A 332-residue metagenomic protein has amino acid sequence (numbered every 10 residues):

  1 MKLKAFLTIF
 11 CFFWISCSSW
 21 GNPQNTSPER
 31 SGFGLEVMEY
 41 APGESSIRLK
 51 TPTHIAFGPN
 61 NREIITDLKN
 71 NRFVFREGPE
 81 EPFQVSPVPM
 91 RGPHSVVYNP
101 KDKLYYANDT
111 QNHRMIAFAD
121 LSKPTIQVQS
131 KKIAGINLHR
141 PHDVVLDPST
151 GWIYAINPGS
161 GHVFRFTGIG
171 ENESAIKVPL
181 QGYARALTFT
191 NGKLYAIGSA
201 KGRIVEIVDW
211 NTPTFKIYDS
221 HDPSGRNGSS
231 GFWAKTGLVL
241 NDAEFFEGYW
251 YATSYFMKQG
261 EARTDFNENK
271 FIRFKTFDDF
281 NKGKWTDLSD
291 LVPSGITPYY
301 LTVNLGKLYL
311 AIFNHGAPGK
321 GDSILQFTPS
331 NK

Functional and structural regions predicted by a protein language model:
A5-I15: Sec-dependent N-terminal signal peptides
C17-E36, F327-K332: Sequence/structural signature of beta-propeller modules and their immediately flanking N-terminal secretory/stalk
N25-I47, P124-N137, I176-V178, P213-T236 (+1 more regions): Surface-exposed loop and turn segments in beta-propeller and other repeat-based domains that flank or scaffold
S45-P59, P89-P100, G135-P148, L180-K193 (+3 more regions): Beta-rich, blade/repeat-based domains predominating in secreted/periplasmic proteins but also intracellular
I65-K69, Y106-H113, D147, Y154-G159 (+3 more regions): Conserved beta-strand positions in repeat-built beta-propeller and related beta-rich domains
V74, H113-A119, G161-R165, G202-V208 (+2 more regions): Structural motif
E77-E80, A119-K123, T167-E171, V208-P213 (+2 more regions): Short loop/turn segments that connect beta-strands within beta-propeller blades
G295-K332: Blade-level signature of beta-propeller repeat domains, shared across WD40, Kelch, NHL, RCC1 and BNR/Asp-box propellers
